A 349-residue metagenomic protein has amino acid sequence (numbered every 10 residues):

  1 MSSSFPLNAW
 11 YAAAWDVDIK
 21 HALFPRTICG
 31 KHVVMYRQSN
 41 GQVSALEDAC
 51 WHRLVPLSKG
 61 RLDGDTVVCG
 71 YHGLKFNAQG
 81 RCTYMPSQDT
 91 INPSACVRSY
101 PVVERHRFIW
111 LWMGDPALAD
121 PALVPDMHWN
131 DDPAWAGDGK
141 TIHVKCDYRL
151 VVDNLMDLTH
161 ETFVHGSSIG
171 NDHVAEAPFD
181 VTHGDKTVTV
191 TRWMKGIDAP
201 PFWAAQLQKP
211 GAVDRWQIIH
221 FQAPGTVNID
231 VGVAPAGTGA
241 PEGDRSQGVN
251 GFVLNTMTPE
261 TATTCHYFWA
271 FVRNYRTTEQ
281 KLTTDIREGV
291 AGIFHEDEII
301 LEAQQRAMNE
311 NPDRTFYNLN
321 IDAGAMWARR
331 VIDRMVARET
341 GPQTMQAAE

Functional and structural regions predicted by a protein language model:
S2-A136, V188, F252, E349: Rieske [2Fe-2S] iron-sulfur-binding domain
Q42, P121-E349: C-terminal catalytic domain of Rieske-type non-heme iron oxygenases
